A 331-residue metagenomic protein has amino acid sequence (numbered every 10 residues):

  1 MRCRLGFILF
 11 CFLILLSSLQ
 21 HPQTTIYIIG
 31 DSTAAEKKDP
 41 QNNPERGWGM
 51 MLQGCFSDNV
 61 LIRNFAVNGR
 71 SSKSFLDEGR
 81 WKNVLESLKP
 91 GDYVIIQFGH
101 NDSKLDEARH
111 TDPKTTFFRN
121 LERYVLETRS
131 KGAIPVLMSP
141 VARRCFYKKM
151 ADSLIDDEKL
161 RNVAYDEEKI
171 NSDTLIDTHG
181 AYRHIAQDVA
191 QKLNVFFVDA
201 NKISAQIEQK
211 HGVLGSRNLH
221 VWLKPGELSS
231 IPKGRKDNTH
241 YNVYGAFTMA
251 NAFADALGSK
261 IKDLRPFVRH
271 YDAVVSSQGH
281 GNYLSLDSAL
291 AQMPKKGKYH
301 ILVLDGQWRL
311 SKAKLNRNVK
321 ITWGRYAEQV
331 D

Functional and structural regions predicted by a protein language model:
R2-T24: Bacterial Sec-dependent signal peptides at the C-terminal "C-region" and cleavage site
Q20-A66, K82-V94: Serine-esterase "nucleophile elbow" of acetyl-processing enzymes
S32, H100, G306: Active-site metal-binding loops of divalent metal-dependent hydrolases
A34-D39, S72-S74, N282-Y283: Short, solvent-exposed loop/turn elements at domain surfaces
N59-D106, N316-A327: Mid-chain, structured segments of secreted extracytoplasmic proteins
G79-H240, F247, N251-G258: Alpha-helical cap/lid subdomain in secreted, periplasmic, or secretory-pathway luminal O-acyl-processing enzymes
R269-S276: Short aromatic-glycine-(Arg/Gly/Cys) micro-motifs in beta-strand/loop hairpins
Q278-D287, G297-D331: N-terminal extracellular ligand-recognition/capping segment immediately after the signal peptide
